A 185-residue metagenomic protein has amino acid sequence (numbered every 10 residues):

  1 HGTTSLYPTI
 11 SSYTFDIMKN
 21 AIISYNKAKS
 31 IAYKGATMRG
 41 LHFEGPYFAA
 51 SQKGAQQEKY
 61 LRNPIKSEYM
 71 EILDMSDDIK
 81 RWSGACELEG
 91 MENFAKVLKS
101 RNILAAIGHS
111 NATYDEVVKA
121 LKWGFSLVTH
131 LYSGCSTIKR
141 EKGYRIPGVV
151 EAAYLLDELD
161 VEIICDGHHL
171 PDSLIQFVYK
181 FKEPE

Functional and structural regions predicted by a protein language model:
H1-A21, A36-A49, S76-E87, I103-A106 (+2 more regions): Divalent metal-dependent hydrolysis catalytic cores, especially in the metallo-beta-lactamase
F15-K19, E92, Y114, H169-D172: Loop/helix-junction capping segments adjacent to catalytic residues or to phosphate/diphosphate-binding pockets
K19-N26, Y69, A95, V117 (+2 more regions): Generic structural signal for well-ordered alpha-helices, preferentially at hydrophobic/aromatic core positions
S24-G35, E151-E158: Alpha-helix-loop-beta-strand connector modules within alpha/beta enzyme cores
N26-K29, A95-N102, V178-Y179: Surface-exposed amphipathic alpha-helices with a cationic face
S30-Y33, D74, K99, K122 (+2 more regions): Residue-level signal for alpha-helix termini/capping positions
F43, S51-K66, E71-P147: Divalent metal-binding pocket/active-site signature
E116-E185: Active-site-adjacent C-terminal substructures of enzyme catalytic domains
